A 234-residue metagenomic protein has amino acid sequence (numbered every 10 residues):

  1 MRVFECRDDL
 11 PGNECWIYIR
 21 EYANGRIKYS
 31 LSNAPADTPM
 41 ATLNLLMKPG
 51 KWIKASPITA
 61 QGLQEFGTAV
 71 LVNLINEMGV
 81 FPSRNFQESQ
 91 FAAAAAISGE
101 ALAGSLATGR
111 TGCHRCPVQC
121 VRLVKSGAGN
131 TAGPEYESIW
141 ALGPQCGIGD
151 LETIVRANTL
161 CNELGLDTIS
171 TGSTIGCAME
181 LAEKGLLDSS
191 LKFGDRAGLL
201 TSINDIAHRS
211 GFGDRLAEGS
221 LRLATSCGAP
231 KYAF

Functional and structural regions predicted by a protein language model:
M1-F234: Intrinsically disordered, low-complexity segments enriched in small residues
